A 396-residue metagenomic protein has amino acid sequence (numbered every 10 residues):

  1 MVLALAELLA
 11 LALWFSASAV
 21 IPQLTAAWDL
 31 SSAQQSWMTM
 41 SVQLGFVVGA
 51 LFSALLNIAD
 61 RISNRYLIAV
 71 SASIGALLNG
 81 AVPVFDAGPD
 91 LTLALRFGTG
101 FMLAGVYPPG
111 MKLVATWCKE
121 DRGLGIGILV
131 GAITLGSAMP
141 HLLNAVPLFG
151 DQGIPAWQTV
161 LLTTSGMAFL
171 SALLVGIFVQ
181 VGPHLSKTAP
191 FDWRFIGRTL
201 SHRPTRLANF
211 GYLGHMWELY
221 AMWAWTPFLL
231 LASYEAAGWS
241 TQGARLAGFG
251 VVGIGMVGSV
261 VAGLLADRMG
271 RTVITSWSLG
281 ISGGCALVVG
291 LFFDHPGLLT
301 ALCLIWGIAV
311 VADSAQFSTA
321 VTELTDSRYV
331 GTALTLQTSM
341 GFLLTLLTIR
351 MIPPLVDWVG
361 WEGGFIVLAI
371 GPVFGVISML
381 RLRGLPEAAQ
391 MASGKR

Functional and structural regions predicted by a protein language model:
A17-S18, P204-M256, S318, T348-I349: Extracytoplasmic gate region of multi-pass secondary transporters
A50-G88, A266: Conserved MFS/SLC helix-loop-helix module at the cytosolic interface between two early adjacent transmembrane helices
L78, D90-G105, G297-A312: Hydrophobic core of transmembrane alpha-helices in multi-pass small-molecule transporters, especially MFS/SLC-type
L95-G131: Cytoplasmic helix-loop-helix junction between adjacent transmembrane helices in 12-TM secondary transporters
G105-C118, A312-D326: Intracellular juxtamembrane helix-capping segments at the cytosolic ends of symmetry-related transmembrane helices
E120, I128-V179: Helix-loop-helix hairpin linking two adjacent transmembrane segments in secondary transporters
V181-F210, R396: Juxtamembrane intracellular "pre-TM" segments in multi-pass secondary transporters
A266-F317: C-terminal transmembrane helical hairpin of 12-TM major facilitator-type secondary transporters
